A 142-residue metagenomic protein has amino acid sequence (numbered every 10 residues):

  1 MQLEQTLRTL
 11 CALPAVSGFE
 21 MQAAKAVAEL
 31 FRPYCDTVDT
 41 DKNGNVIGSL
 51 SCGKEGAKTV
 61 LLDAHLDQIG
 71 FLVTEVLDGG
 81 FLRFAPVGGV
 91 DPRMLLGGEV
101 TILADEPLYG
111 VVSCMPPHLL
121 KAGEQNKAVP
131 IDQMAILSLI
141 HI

Functional and structural regions predicted by a protein language model:
M1-I140: N-terminal hydrophobic/helix-forming segments and targeting peptides
